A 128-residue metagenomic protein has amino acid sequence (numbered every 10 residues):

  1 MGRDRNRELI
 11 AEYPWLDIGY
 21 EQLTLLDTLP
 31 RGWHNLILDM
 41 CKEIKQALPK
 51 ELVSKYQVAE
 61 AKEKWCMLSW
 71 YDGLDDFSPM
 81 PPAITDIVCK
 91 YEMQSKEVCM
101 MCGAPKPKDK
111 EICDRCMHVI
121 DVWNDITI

Functional and structural regions predicted by a protein language model:
M1-T85: Long, charged N-terminal interaction/targeting segments
I87, A104: A domain-level signal for the structural core that forms small-molecule/cofactor-binding pockets and catalytic centers
Y91: Residue-level marker of regulatory loop/turn positions in helix-turn-helix DNA-binding domains and in histidine
Q94-E97, P107-K108: Flanking scaffold residues of small Cys/His-coordinated metal-binding clusters
C99-C102, C113: Short cysteine-rich clusters marking metal-coordination/redox-active sites
D109-I120: Cysteine-rich micro-motifs
H118-I128: Short metal-binding segments enriched for Cys and/or His
